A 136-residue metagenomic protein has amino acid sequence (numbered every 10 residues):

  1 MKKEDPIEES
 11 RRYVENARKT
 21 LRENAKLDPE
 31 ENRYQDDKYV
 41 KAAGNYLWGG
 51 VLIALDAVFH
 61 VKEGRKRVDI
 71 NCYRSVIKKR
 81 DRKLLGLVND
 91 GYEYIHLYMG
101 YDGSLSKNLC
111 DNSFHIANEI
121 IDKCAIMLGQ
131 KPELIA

Functional and structural regions predicted by a protein language model:
M1-A136: Terminal alpha-helical segments
